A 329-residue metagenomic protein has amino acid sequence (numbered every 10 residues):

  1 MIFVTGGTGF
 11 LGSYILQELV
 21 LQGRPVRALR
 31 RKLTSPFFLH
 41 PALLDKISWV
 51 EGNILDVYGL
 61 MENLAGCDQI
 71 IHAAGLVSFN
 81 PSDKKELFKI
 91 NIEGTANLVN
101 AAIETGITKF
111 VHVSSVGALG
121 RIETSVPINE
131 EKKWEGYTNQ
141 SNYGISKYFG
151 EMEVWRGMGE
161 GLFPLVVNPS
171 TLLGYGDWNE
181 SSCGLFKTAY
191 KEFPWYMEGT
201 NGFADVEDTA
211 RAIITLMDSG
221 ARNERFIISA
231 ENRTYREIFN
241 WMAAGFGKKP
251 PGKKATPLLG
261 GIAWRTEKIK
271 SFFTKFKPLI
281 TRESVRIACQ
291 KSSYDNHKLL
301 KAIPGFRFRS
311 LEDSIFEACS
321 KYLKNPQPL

Functional and structural regions predicted by a protein language model:
I2-Q22: N-terminal Rossmann NAD(P)H-binding glycine-rich loop of SDR-like oxidoreductase domains
L43, I47-E93, A101: NAD(P)H-binding glycine-rich loop region in Rossmannoid oxidoreductase-like domains and their noncatalytic homologs
F79, V116-V126, L172-W178: Conserved catalytic-site region of short-chain dehydrogenase/reductase
E93-N142: Conserved Rossmann-fold NAD(P)-dependent oxidoreductase catalytic core, especially the SDR/UDP-sugar
N97, F149, E180-S181, M197-D218 (+1 more regions): Substrate-positioning beta->alpha
T138-L165: Active-site Tyr-X1-5-Lys
E160-F203: NAD(P)-dependent short-chain dehydrogenase/reductase
A212-L279, N296, K301, S310-L311 (+2 more regions): Mid/C-terminal beta-alpha module of Rossmann-like enzyme folds, strongest in SDR-family dehydrogenases/epimerases
